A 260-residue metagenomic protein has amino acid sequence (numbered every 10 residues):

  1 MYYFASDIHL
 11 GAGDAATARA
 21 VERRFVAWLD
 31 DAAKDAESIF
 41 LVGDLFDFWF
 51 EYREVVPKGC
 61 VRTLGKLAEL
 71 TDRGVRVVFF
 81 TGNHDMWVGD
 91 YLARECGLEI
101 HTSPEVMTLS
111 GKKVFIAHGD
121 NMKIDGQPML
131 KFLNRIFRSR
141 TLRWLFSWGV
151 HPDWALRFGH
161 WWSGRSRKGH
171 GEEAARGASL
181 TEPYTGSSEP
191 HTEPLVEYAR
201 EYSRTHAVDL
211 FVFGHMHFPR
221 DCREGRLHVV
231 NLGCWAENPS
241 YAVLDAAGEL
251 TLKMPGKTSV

Functional and structural regions predicted by a protein language model:
M1-Y3: Extreme N-terminal starter segment of soluble prokaryotic enzymes
A5, L10-L109: Core catalytic region of metal-dependent phosphoesterases/phosphodiesterases, especially metallo-beta-lactamase-like
D7, P255-T258: Conserved histidine-centered catalytic loops in small-molecule metabolism enzymes
G11, M86, K123, N238 (+1 more regions): Flexible, glycine-rich phosphate/dinucleotide-binding loops and adjacent beta-alpha linkers at cofactor/substrate
D47-L70, T181-V208: N-terminal short leaders/motifs
E95-T102, F115, D120, I124-F132 (+2 more regions): Conserved beta-sheet core of the metallophosphoesterase superfamily
L109-S110, E224: Structural motif
G119-P194: Active-site-proximal loop/helix segment associated with metal-binding centers of metalloenzymes
